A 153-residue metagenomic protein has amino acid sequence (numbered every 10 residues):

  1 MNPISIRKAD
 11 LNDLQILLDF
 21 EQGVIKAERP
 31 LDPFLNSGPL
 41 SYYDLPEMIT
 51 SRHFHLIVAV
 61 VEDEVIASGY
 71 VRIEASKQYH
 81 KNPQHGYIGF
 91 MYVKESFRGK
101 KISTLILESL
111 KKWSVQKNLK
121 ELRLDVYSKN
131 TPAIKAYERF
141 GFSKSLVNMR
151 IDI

Functional and structural regions predicted by a protein language model:
I4-D19: A short beta-loop-alpha structural element at the N-terminal edge of CoA-dependent acyl/N-acetyltransferase catalytic
I25-L45: Conserved GNAT-fold acetyl-CoA-binding loop/helix
P46-V58, Y87: A short helix-loop-beta-strand connector motif used in the catalytic cores of GNAT acetyltransferases and, in some
V58, E64-I73, Y87, Y92: Conserved beta-strand in the GNAT
N82-E95, R150: Conserved acetyl-CoA binding element of GNAT-fold acetyltransferases
F90-V93, G99-K112, Q116, K135 (+1 more regions): Conserved acetyl-CoA-binding loop-helix of GNAT-fold acetyltransferases
S114-D125: Conserved GNAT acetyl-CoA-binding A-motif
L124-A133, R150-I153: Conserved beta-strand-loop-alpha-helix junction that forms the acyl-donor binding cleft
